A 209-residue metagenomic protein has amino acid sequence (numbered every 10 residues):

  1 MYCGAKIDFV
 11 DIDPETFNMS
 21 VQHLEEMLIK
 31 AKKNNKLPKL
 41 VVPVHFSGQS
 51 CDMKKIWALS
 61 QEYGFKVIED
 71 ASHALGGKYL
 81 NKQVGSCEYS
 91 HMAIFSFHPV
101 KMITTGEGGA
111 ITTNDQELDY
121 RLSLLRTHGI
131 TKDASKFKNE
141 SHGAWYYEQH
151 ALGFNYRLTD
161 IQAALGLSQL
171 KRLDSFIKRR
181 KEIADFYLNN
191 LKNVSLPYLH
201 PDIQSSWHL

Functional and structural regions predicted by a protein language model:
M1-Q22, F46: Substrate-binding/gating loop at the entrance of the active-site cleft, primarily in PLP-dependent aminotransferase-like
C3, E62-Y63: Helix C-cap/helix->beta junction micro-motif
G4, D70, D115: Conserved G/P- and acidic residue-centered "switch" motifs that form tight phosphate/ATP-binding loops in soluble
D8, K66-I68, I94, S195-P197: Structural detector of well-ordered beta-strand residues that form the stable sheet scaffold of enzyme domains
D11, Q22-K30, N34, L40-V44 (+4 more regions): PLP-dependent aminotransferase class I/II
E69-T104, Y120, W145-H150: Conserved active-site segment immediately N-terminal to the catalytic lysine that forms the internal aldimine
S86-C87, F95-S96, G109-N114, L167: Short beta-strand-to-turn element immediately C-terminal to the catalytic PLP-Schiff-base lysine in fold type I
